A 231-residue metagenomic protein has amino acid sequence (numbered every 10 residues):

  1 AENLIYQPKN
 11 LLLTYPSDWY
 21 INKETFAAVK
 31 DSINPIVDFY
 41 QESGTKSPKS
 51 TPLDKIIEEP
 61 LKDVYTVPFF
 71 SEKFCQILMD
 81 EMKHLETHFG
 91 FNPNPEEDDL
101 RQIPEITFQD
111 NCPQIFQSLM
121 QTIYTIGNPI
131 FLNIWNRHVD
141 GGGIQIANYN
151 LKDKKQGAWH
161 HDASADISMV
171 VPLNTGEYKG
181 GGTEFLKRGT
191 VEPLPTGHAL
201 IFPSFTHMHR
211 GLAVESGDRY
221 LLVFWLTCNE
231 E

Functional and structural regions predicted by a protein language model:
A1-S50: Intrinsically disordered, low-complexity, charge-biased terminal/linker regions in eukaryotic proteins
N3, N10, N22, N34 (+7 more regions): Detector for Asparagine
L4-Y6, V64-Y65, Q145: Short, charged low-complexity linear motifs
N10, T14-Y15, I21, N34-P35 (+5 more regions): Alpha-helical structural elements
V29, I33-H138: Non-heme Fe(II)/2-oxoglutarate
Q121-E231: Catalytic core of non-heme Fe(II) oxygenases with the double-stranded beta-helix
